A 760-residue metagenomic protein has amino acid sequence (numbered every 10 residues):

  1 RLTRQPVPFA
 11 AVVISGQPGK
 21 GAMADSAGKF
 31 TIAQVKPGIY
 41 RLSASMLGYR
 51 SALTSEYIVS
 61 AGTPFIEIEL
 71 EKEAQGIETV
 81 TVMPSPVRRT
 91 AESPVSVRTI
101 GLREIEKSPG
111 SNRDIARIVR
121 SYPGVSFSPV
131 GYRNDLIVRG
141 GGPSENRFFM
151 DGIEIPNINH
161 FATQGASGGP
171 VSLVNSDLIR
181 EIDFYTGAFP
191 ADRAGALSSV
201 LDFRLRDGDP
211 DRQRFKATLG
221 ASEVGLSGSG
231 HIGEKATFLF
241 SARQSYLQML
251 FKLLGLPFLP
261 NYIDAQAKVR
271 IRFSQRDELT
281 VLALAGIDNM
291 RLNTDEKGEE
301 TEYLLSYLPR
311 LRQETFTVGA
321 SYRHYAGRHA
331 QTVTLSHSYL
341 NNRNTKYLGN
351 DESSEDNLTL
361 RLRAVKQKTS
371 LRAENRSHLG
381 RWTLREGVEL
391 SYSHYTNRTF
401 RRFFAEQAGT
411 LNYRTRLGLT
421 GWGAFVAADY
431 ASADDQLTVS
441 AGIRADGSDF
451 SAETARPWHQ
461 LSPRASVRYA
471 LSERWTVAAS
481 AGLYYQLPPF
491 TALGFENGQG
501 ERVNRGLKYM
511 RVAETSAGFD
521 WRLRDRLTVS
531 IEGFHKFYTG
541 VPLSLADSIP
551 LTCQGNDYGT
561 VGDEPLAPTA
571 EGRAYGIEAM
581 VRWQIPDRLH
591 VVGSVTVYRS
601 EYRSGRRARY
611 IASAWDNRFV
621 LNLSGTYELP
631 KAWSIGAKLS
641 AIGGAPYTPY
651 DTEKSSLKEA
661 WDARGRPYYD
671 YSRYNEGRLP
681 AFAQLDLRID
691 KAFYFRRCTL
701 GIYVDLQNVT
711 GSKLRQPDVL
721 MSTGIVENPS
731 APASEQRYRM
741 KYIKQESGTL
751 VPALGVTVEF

Functional and structural regions predicted by a protein language model:
R1-T79, M83, T90: Periplasm-facing N-terminal accessory domains of Gram-negative outer-membrane beta-barrel systems
R50, E56-I66, M83-F189, V200-R206: Periplasmic N-terminal accessory/gating domains of Gram-negative outer-membrane beta-barrel systems
R147, E181-D192, S198-R206, Q213-P257 (+2 more regions): Predominantly transmembrane beta-strands of Gram-negative outer membrane beta-barrel pores used for transport
N159, N289, D295-E300, T396-F403 (+5 more regions): Surface-exposed extracellular loop regions of Gram-negative outer-membrane beta-barrel proteins, predominantly
R270-D288, P309-T454, A470, L527-S530 (+2 more regions): Face-selective signature of the C-terminal outer-membrane beta-barrel domain
L362-A364, K368-E374, N412-F425, N504 (+4 more regions): Outer membrane beta-barrel strand-and-loop segments of large Gram-negative receptors, especially TonB-dependent
A431-A433, H535-F537, N556-P649: Gram-negative outer-membrane beta-barrel transporters
T539, S544, V591, S640-G665 (+2 more regions): C-terminal beta-signal and adjacent terminal beta-strands/loops of Gram-negative outer-membrane beta-barrel proteins
